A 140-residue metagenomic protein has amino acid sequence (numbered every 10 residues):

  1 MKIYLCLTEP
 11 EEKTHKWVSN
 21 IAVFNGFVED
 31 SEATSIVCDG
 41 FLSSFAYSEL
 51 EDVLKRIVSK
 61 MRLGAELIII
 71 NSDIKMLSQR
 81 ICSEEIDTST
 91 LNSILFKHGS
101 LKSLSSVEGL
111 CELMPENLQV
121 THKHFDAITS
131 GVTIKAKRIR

Functional and structural regions predicted by a protein language model:
M1-V28, E66-R140: Class I (Rossmann-like) S-adenosyl-L-methionine-dependent methyltransferase catalytic domain, capturing the SAM-binding
N25-C38: A short acidic, Gly/Pro-enriched loop at the edge of an enzyme's catalytic core that lines a small-molecule cofactor
T34, A46, M61-L63: Short, solvent-exposed loop/edge-beta patches enriched in aromatic
I36, L50-L54, L104-E108: Well-ordered, non-membrane alpha-helical segments in soluble/globular domains
F41-S44: Hydrophobic adenine-recognition pocket in adenosine-nucleotide-binding enzymes
A46-S48, I128: Acidic-and-aromatic substrate-binding clefts and catalytic sites of carbohydrate-active enzymes
S48, V53, E84-D87: Hydrophobic alpha-helical segments
E51-E66: A short glycine-rich, Lys/Arg-flanked "PGG" loop and its adjoining helix->strand segment in the class I
